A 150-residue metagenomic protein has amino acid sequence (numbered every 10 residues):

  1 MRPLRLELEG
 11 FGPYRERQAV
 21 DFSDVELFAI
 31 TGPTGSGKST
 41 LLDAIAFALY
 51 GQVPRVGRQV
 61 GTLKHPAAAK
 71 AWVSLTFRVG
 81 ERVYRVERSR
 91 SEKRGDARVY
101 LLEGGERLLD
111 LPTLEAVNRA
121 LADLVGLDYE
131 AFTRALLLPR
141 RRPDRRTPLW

Functional and structural regions predicted by a protein language model:
M1-R134: Extreme N-terminal "head/tail" segments of very large remodeling/mechanoenzyme assemblies
E130-W150: Coupling/switch segment of ABC-type P-loop NTPase heads
